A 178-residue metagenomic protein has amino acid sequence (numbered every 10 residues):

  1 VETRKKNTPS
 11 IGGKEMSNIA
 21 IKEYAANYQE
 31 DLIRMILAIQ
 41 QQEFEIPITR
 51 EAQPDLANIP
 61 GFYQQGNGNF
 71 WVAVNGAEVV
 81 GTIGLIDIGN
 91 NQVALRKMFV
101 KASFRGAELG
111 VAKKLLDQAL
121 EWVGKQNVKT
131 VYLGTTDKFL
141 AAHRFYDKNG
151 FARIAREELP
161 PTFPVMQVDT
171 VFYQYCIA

Functional and structural regions predicted by a protein language model:
V1-E15: Short, Lys/Arg-enriched N-terminal segments with co-localized hydrophobic residues within the first ~10-30 amino acids
E2-T3, N67, D117, T136: Hydrophobic residues within membrane-embedded alpha helices
I19, E23-F104, K113-Q118, W122 (+2 more regions): Acetyl-CoA-dependent GNAT
V93, G106, Y146-N149: Short, contiguous hydrophobic alpha-helices characteristic of membrane insertion segments
E108-G110: Glycine-rich phosphate-binding loop
K129-Y132, T136-L140, R144-A178: C-terminal "cap" of GNAT-fold acetyltransferases
